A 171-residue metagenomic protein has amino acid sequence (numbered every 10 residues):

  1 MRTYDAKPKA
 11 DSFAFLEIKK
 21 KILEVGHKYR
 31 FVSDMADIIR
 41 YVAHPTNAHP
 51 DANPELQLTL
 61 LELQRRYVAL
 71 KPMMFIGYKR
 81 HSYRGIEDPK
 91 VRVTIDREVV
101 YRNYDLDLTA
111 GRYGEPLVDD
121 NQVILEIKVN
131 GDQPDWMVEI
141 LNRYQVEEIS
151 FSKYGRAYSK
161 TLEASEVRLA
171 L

Functional and structural regions predicted by a protein language model:
R2-L171: Phosphate-end processing signature that detects enzymes handling 5′-triphosphorylated RNA and polyphosphate
